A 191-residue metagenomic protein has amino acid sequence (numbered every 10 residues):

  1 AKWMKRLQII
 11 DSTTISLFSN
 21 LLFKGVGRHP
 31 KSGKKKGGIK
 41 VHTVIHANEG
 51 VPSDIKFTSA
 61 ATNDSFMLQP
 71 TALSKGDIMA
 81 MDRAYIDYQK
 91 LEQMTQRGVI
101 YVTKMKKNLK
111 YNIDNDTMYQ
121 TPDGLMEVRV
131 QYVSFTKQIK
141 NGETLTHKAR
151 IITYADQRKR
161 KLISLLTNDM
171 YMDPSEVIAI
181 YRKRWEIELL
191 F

Functional and structural regions predicted by a protein language model:
A1-K24, R28-F191: Single, function-defining residue in the core of a domain
